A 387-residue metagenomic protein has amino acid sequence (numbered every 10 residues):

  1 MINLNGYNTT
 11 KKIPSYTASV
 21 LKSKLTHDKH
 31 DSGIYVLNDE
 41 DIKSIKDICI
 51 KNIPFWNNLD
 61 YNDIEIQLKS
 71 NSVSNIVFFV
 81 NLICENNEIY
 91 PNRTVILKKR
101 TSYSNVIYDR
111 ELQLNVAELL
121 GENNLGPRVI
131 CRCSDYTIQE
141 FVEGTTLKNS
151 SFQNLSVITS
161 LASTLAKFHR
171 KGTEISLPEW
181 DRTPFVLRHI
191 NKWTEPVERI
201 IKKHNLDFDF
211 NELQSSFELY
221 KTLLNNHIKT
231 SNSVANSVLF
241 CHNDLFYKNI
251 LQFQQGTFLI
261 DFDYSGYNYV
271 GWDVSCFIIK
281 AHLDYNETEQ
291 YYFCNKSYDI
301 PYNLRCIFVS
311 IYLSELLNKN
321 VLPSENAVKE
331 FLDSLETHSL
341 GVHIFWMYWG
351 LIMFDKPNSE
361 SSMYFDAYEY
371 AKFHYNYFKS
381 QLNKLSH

Functional and structural regions predicted by a protein language model:
I2-Q67: Juxta-kinase regulatory segment immediately upstream of eukaryotic protein kinase catalytic domains
D41-L59, T173-N243, Y247, F253 (+2 more regions): An alpha-helical support segment within catalytic cores of ATP-dependent transferases
I53-W56, L165, H169-S176, L224 (+7 more regions): A general structural signal marking secondary-structure boundaries and capping sites
Q67-D207, N211, T230-S237: ATP-binding pocket architecture of kinase catalytic cores
S70-L97, K221-S275, L283: Active-site acidic catalytic loop and adjacent metal/ATP-binding pocket of ATP-dependent phosphoryl transfer enzymes
V157-L161, F208-L223, F308, S362-Y377: Extended, well-ordered alpha-helical scaffold segments
I200, F293, L317-K329, T337-H387: ATP/Mg2+ or Mg2+-diphosphate-binding catalytic cores that bind nucleotide phosphates or diphosphates via glycine-rich
W272-V321, L340-N358: Active-site activation/catalytic loop segments of kinase-like enzymes and analogous catalytic loops in related
